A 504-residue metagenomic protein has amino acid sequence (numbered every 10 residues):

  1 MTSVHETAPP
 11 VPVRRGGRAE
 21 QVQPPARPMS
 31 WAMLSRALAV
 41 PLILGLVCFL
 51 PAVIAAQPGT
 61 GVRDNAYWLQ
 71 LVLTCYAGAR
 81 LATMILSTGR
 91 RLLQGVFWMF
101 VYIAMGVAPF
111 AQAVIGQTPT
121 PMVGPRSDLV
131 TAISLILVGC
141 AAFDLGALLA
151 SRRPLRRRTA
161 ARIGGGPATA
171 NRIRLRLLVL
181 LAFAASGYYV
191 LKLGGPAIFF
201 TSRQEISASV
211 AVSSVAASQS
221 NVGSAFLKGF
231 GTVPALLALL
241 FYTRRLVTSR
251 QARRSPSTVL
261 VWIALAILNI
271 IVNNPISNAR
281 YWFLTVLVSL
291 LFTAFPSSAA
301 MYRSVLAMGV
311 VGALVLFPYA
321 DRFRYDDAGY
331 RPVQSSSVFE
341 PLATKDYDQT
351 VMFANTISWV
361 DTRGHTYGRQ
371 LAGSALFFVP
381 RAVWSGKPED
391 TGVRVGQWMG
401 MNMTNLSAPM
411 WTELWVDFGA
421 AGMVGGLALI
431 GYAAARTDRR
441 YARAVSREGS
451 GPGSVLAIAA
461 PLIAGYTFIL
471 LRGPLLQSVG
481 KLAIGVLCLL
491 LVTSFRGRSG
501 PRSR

Functional and structural regions predicted by a protein language model:
M1-L178, A182, L290, F295 (+4 more regions): N-terminal "leader" segments that precede or initiate the main folded domain
F49-A66, T118-P125, R203-F226, N402-T412: Juxtamembrane membrane-water interface segments that cap and precede transmembrane helices
G61-W68, P154-M301, G312-Y325: Membrane-embedded catalytic interface detector for glycan/lipid assembly enzymes
T88-L93, F241-V261, R439-A457: Membrane-interface helix-loop-helix junctions at transmembrane boundaries of multi-pass membrane enzymes, predominantly
V123-S127, S186-F200, Y302-P388: Aromatic-rich transmembrane-lumenal/periplasmic boundary elements in polytopic membrane proteins
S134-A142, S214-A235, T350-T356, R369: Hydrophobic alpha-helical transmembrane segments
R203-V212, R369, G373-T412: Interfacial juxtamembrane loops and adjacent helix segments that form the catalytic/substrate-binding surfaces
L406-R504: Hydrophobic alpha-helical segments
